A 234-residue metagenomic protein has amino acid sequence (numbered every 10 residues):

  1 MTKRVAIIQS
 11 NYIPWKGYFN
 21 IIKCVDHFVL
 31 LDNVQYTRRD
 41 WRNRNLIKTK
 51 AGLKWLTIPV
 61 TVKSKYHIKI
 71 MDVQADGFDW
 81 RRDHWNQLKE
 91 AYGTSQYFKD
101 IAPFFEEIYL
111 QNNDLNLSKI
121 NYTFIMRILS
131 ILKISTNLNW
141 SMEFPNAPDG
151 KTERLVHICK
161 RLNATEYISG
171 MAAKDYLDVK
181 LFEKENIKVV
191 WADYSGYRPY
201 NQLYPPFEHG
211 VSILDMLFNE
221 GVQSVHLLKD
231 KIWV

Functional and structural regions predicted by a protein language model:
M1-V234: Residues lining hydrophobic/aromatic ligand-binding pockets adjacent to catalytic sites
